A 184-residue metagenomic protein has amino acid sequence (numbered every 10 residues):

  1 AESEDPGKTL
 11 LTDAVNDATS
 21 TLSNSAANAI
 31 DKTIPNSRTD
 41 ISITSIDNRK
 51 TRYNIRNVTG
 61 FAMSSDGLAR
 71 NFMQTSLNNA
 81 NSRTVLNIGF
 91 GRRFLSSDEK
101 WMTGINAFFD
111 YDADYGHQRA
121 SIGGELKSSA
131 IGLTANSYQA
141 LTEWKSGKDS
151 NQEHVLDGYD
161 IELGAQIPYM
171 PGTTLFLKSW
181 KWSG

Functional and structural regions predicted by a protein language model:
A1-I122, L126-A130, S137-S150, Q166-G184: Transmembrane beta-barrel domains of bacterial outer-membrane proteins
Q152-Y159: Outer-membrane beta-barrel signature, preferentially recognizing the C-terminal barrel domain of Gram-negative
E162-G164: S-adenosyl-L-methionine
